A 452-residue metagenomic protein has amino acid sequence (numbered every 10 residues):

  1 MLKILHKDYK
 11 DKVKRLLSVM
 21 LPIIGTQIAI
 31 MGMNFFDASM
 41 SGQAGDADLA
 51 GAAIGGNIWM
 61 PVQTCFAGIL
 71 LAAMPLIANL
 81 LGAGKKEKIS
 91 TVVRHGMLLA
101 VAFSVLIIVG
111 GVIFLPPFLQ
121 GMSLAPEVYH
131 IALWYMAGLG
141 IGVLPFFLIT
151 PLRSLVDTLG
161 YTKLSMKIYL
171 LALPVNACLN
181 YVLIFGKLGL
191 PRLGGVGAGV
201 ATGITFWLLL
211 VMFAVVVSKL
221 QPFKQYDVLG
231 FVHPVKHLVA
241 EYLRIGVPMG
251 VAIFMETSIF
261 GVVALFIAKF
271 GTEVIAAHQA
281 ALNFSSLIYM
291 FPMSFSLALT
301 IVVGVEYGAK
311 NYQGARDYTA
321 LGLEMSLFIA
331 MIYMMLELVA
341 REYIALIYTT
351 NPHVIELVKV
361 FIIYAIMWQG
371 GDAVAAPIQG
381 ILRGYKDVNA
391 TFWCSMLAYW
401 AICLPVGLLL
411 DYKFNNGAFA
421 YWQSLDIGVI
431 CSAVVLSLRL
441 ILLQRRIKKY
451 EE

Functional and structural regions predicted by a protein language model:
M1-M20, I77-G142, L190-V247, V303-W368 (+1 more regions): Short alpha-helical transmembrane segments in multi-pass integral membrane proteins
K7-S39, Q43-A44, N57-A72, L76 (+6 more regions): N-terminal transmembrane alpha-helices
S18-D37, G138, A172, T205-L209 (+4 more regions): Transmembrane helical elements of multi-pass membrane transporters/channels
I28, G32-A50, L119-P126, V182-L193 (+4 more regions): Helix-terminus/linker motif at the lipid-water interface of multi-pass membrane proteins
S41-M60, V92, P126-I131, G195-V196 (+5 more regions): Interfacial/gating helices of multi-pass transporter permease domains
L49-V112, F146-S165, A264, A277-R341 (+1 more regions): Small-residue-rich hydrophobic transmembrane alpha-helices
L70, L139-D157, S165-N176, A198-A214 (+5 more regions): Short runs within selected transmembrane alpha-helices of multi-pass transporters and secretion channels
G111, S154, N180, I184 (+9 more regions): Structural signal for membrane-spanning alpha-helices in multi-pass inner-membrane proteins, emphasizing helix cores
